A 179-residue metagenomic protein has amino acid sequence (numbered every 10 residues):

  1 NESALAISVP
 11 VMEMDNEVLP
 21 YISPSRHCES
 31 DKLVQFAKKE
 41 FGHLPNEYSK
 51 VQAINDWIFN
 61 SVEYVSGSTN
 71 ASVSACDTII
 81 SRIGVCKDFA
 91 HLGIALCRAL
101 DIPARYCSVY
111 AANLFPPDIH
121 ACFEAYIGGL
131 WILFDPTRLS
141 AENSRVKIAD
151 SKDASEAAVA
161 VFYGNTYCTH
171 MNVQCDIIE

Functional and structural regions predicted by a protein language model:
N1-L5: Intrinsically disordered, low-complexity N-terminal segments that are enriched in acidic
M12-G84, L92, A154, T166-E179: Secondary-structure boundary elements
D88-T169: Hydrophobic/aromatic-rich core segments of domains that either
